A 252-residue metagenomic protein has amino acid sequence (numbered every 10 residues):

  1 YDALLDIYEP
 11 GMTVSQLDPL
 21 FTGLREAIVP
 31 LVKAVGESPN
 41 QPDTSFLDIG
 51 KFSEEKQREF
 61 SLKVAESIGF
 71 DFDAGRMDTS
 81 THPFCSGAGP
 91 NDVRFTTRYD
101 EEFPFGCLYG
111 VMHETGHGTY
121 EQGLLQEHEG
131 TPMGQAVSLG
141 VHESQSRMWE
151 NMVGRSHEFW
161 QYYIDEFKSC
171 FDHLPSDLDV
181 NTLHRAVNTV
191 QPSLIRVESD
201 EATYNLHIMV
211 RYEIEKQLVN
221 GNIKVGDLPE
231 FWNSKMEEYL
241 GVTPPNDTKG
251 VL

Functional and structural regions predicted by a protein language model:
Y1-P104: Contiguous, non-catalytic segments that form substrate-binding/exosite surfaces or channel walls
G11-S15, A34-S45, L125-P132, V153-I164 (+1 more regions): Inter-helical turn/loop segments and adjacent helix faces that build the functional surface of alpha-helical bundle
L20, S53, G87-N91, D100-L108 (+7 more regions): Secondary-structure capping and boundary motifs in well-ordered enzyme cores
Q41-L47, V93-E101, L125-P132, L194-S199 (+1 more regions): Glycine- and acidic
C85-D92, G118-L125, V180-T189, D247-G250: Active-site-adjacent bridging/hinge elements
T97-E101, G106-Q126, E143-E150, I214: Active-site recognition of the HExxH zinc-binding catalytic motif
R155-V251: Long, amphipathic alpha-helical stalk/connector segments used for oligomerization, subunit docking, or mechanical
